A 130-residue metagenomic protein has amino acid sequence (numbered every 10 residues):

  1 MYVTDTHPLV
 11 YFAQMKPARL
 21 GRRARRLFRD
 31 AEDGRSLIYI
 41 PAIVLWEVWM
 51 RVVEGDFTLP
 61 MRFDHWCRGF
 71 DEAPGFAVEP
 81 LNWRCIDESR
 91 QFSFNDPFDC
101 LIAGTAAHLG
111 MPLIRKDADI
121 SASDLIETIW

Functional and structural regions predicted by a protein language model:
M1, A103-W130: Acidic, PIN/NYN-like endoribonuclease modules and their adjacent C-terminal/linker elements
M1-I40, E54-G69, L109, S123: Short, well-structured N-terminal submotif of metal-dependent ribonuclease cores
Y2-H7, P41, N95-D99, D117-A118: Histidine- and aromatic-rich ligand-binding microenvironments
P8, V44-L45, C85, I102 (+1 more regions): Alpha-helix capping/helix-boundary segments
M15-K16, R51, F92, I126: Residue-level signal for well-ordered alpha-helical positions
L37, G75-A77, I126-E127: Conserved beta-strand segments of alpha/beta enzyme cores
V48: Phosphate/NTP-binding elements of NTP-utilizing enzymes
T58-P60, D64, E72-K116: Active-site neighborhoods of divalent-metal-dependent phosphate/nucleic-acid chemistry enzymes
